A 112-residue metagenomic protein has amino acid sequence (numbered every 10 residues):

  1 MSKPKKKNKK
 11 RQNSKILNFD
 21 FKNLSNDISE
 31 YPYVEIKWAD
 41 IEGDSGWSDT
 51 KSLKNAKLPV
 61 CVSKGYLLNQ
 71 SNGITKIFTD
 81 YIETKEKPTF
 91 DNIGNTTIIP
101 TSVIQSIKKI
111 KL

Functional and structural regions predicted by a protein language model:
S2-L112: Conserved RNA-binding domains used in RNP assembly and mRNA/RNA metabolism
